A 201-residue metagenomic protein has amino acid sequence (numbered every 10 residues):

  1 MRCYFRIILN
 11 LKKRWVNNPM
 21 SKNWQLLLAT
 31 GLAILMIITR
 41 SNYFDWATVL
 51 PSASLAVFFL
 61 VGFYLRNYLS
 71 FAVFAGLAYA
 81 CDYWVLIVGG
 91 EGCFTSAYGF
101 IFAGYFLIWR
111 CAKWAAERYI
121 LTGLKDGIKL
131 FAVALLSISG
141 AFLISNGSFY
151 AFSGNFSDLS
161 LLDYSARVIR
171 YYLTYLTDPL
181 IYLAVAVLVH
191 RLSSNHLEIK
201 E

Functional and structural regions predicted by a protein language model:
P19-Y64, L69-A72: Hydrophobic transmembrane alpha-helices
L32, S70-C81, L130-L135: Central hydrophobic cores of alpha-helical transmembrane segments in multi-pass integral membrane proteins
M36, F63, A78, D82 (+2 more regions): Alpha-helical transmembrane segments of multi-pass membrane proteins
I38-T39, L60-R66, L107-I120, L188-L197: Structural signal for the C-terminal ends of transmembrane alpha-helices and the immediately following loop
T39-P51, G76-W114: Interfacial aromatic-anchored transmembrane helix boundaries in multi-pass membrane proteins
Y119-E201: Membrane-embedded alpha-helical hairpins and interfacial helices in multi-pass inner-membrane proteins
